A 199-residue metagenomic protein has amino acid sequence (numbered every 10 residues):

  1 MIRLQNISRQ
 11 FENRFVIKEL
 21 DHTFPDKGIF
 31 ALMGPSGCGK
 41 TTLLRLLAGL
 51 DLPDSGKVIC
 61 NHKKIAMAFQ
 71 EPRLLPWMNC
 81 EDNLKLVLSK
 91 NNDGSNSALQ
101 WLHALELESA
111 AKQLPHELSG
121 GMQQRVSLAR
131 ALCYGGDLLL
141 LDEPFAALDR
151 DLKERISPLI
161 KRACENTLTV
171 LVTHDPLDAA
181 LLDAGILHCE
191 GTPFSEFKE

Functional and structural regions predicted by a protein language model:
M33-P35: The feature captures the beta-strand-to-loop junction immediately N-terminal to the Walker
A48: Helix-to-loop junction immediately C-terminal to a conserved catalytic motif
D93-A110: Conserved ABC ATPase "signature" region
L114-L118, M122: Conserved ABC ATPase signature
C133-D137: A short, proline-enriched helix->beta-strand linker immediately N-terminal to the Walker B motif in ABC-type P-loop
L139-E143: Catalytic Walker B motif of ABC-type/P-loop ATPase nucleotide-binding domains
K153-E165: Helical segment within the ABC ATPase nucleotide-binding domain
